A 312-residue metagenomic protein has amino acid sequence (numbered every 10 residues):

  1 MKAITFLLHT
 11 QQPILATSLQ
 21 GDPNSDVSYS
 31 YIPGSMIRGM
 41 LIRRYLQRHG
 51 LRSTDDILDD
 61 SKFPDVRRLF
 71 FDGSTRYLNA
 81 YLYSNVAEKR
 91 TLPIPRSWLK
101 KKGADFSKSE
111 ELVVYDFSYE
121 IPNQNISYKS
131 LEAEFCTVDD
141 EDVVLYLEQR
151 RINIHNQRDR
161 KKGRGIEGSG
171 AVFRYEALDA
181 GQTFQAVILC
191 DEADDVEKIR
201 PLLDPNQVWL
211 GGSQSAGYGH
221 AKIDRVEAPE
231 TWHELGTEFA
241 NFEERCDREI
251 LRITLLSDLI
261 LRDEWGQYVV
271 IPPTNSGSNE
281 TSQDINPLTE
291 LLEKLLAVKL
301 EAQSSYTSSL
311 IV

Functional and structural regions predicted by a protein language model:
M1-V312: Basic, Gly/Ser/Thr-rich N-terminal segments that form RNA-phosphate-binding interfaces in CRISPR RAMP
